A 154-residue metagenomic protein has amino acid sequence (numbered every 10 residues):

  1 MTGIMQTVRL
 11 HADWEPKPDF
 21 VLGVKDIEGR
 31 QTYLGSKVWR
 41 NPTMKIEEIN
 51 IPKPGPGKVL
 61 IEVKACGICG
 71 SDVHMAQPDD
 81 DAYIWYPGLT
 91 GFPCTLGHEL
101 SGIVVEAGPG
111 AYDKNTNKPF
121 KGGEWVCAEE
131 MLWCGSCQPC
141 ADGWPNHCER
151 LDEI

Functional and structural regions predicted by a protein language model:
M1-V8: Short structural boundary motif marking the start of a folded domain
M5, S71, G135: Change "...and in nucleic-acid phosphodiester-cleaving endonucleases..." to "...and in nucleic-acid processing enzymes
W14-A65, P87, G91-T95: A short N-terminal beta-strand-loop micro-motif at the entrance of redox/enzyme domains
N50-C66, D81-Q138: Glycine-rich beta-strand-centered segment in the early N-terminal region that forms part of a ligand/cofactor-binding
S71-Q77: Cytochrome P450 core scaffold surrounding the K-helix E-X-X-R motif and the conserved "meander" helix-loop region
V73, K114-T116, H147-L151: Short, solvent-exposed secondary-structure boundary/capping segments
E130-I154: Phosphate-binding beta-alpha-beta segment of Rossmann-like dinucleotide-binding domains, i.e., the NAD(P)
